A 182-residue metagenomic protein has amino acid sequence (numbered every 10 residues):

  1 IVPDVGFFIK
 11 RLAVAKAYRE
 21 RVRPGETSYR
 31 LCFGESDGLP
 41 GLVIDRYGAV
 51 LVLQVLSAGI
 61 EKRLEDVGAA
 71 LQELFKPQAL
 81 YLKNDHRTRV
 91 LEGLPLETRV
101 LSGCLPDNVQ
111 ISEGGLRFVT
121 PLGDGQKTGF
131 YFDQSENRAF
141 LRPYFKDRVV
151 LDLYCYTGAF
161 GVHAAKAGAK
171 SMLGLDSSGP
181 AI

Functional and structural regions predicted by a protein language model:
I1-G48: Non-catalytic accessory regions of SAM-dependent methyltransferases
D4, F8-R11, R63, V67 (+1 more regions): Alpha-helical structural motif
C32-L39, V43-D45, E61-F130, A139: Non-catalytic substrate-recognition/targeting regions of SAM-dependent transferases
V50-V55: Carbohydrate-binding surface patches
G103-I182: Rossmann-like S-adenosyl-L-methionine
